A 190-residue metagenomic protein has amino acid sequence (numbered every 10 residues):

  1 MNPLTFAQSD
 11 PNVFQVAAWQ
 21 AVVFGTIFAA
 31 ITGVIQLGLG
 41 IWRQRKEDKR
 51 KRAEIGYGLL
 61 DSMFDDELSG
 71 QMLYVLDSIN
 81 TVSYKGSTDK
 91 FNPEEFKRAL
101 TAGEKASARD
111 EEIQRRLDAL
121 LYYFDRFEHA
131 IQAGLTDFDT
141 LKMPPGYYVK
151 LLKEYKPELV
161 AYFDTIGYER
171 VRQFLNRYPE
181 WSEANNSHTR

Functional and structural regions predicted by a protein language model:
N2-S9, K105-R190: An amphipathic alpha-helical interaction surface
L4, Q8-F91: Membrane-proximal alpha-helical anchors
V22, A29, G40, Q44 (+5 more regions): Sparse, context-dependent recognition of short Cys/His-centered cofactor- or disulfide-binding micro-motifs
G56-G58, A102, V160: Charged, low-complexity surface segments at secondary-structure and domain boundaries
N80-D110: Acidic, Ser/Thr- and Gly/Pro-rich intrinsically disordered linkers and low-complexity segments that flank or connect
